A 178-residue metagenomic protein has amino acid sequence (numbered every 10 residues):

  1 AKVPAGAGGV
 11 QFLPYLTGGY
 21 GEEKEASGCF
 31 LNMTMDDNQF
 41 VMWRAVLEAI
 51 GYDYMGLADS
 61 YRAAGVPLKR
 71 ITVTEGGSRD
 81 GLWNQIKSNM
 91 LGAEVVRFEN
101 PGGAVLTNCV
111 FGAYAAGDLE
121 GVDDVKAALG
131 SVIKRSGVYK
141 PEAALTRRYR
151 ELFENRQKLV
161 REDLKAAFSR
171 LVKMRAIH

Functional and structural regions predicted by a protein language model:
A1-H178: Glycine/Thr-rich phosphate-binding loops that ligate phosphate moieties of nucleotide and other phosphorylated ligands
